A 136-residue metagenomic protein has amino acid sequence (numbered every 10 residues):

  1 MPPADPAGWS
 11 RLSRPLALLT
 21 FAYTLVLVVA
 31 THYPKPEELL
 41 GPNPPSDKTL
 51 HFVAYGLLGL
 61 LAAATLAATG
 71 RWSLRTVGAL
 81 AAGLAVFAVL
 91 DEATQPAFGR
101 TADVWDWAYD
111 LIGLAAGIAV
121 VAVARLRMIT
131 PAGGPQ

Functional and structural regions predicted by a protein language model:
M1-A64: "…centered on the first transmembrane helix and the immediately adjacent amphipathic helix/loop
P2-A4, I129-Q136: Short, charged juxtamembrane terminal tails flanking transmembrane helices
L19-H32, T76-P96: Small-polar-interrupted transmembrane alpha-helices in polytopic inner-membrane proteins
F21, F52, L57, A81-V89 (+3 more regions): Residue-level signature of the transmembrane alpha-helical core of multi-pass small-molecule transporters
E37-S46, A88-A116: Interfacial helix-loop-helix junctions of multi-pass membrane proteins
V53-T69, L114-R125: Membrane-interfacial alpha-helical segments at the cytosolic side of multi-pass membrane proteins
L66-L74, T94, F98, A124-A132: Membrane-interfacial segments
T69-A82, Q136: Internal alpha-helical transmembrane segments of multi-pass membrane proteins
